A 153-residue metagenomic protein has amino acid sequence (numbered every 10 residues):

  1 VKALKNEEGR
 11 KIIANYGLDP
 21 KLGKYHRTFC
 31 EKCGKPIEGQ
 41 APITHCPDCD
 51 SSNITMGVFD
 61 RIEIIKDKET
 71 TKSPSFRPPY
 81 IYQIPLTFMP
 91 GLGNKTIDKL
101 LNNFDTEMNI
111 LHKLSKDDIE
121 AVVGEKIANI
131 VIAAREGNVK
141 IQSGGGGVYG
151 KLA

Functional and structural regions predicted by a protein language model:
V1-A153: Charged catalytic cores and adjacent phosphate/nucleic-acid-binding surfaces used for phosphate/nucleic-acid chemistry
